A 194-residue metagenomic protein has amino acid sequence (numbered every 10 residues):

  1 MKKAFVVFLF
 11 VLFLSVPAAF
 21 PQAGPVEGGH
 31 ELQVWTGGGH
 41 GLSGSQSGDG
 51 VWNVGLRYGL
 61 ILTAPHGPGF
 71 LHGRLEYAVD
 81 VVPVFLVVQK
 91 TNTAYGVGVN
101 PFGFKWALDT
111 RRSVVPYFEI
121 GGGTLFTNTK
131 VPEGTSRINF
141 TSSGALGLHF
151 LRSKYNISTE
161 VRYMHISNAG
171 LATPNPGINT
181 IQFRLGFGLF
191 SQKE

Functional and structural regions predicted by a protein language model:
M1-V26, Q192-E194: Cleavable N-terminal export/targeting peptides
F20-G29, T63-L75, D109-V115, L151-I157 (+1 more regions): Short loop/turn motifs that connect adjacent beta-strands in outer-membrane beta-barrel proteins
F20-T63, N175, T180-E194: Short glycine/proline- and aromatic-enriched beta-strand/turn motifs that initiate or cap beta-hairpins
G28-H30, G48-V54, T93-N100, V114 (+2 more regions): Residues that define the transmembrane beta-barrel architecture of outer-membrane proteins
L32-L42, A78-F85, I120-F126, E160-H165: Transmembrane beta-strand segments that form the barrel wall of outer-membrane beta-barrel proteins
V34, G38, V54-L60, F102-L108 (+4 more regions): Residues on the lipid-exposed face of transmembrane beta-strands in outer-membrane beta-barrel proteins
L42-G44, Q89-T91, N128-G134, A169-N175: Extracellular loop and loop/strand-boundary signature of outer-membrane beta-barrel proteins
V54-N128: Gram-negative (and chloroplast) outer-membrane scaffold detector with strong preference for beta-barrel transmembrane
